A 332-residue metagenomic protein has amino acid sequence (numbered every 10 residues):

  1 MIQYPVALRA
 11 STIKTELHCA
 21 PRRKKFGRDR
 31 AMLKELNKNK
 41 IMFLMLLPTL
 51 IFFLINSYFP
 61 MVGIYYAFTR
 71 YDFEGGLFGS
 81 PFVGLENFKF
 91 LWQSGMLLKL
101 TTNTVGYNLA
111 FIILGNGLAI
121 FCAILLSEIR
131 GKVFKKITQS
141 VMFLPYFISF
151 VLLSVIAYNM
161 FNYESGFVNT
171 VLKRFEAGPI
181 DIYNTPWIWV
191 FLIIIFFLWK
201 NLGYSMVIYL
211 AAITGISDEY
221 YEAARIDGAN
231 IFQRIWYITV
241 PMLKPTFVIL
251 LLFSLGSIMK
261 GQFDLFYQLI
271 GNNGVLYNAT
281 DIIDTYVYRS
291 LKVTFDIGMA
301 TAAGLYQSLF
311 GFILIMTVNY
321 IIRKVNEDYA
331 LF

Functional and structural regions predicted by a protein language model:
V6-L8, E16: Short amphipathic, helix-prone segments within low-complexity/disordered or flexible regions
T15, K24-K25: Polybasic, lysine-rich low-complexity intrinsically disordered segments
K34-F332: A structural signal for multi-pass alpha-helical bundles of membrane permease subunits that mediate small-molecule
